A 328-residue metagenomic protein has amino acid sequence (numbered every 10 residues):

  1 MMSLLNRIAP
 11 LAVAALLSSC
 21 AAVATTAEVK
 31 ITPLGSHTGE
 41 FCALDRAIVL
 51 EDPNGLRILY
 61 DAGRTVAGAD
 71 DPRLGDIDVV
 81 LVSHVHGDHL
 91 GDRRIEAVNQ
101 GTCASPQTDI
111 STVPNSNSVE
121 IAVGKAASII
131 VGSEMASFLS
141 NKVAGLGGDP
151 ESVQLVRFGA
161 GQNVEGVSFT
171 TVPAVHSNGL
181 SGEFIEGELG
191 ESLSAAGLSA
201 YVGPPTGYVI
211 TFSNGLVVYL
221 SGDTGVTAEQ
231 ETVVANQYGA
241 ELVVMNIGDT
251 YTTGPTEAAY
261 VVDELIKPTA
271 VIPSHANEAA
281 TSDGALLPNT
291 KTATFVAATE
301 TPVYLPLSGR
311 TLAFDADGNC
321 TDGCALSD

Functional and structural regions predicted by a protein language model:
M1-L11: Bacterial N-terminal signal peptides that target proteins for export
T25-R73, L155-A235, A313-D328: Core dinuclear metal-dependent hydrolase active-site scaffold
L34-H37, Y60-G63, S83-H86, G132-E134 (+5 more regions): Active-site-proximal beta-strand/loop segments in catalytic clefts of secreted hydrolases
G39-L44, V66-A67, H86-G91, M135-L139 (+6 more regions): Active-site environment of divalent metal-dependent phosphoester hydrolases
G55-L59, G63-V131, S137-F138, G145-D149 (+2 more regions): Active-site metal-binding motif and surrounding structural segment of the metallo-beta-lactamase
I121-I130, E134-Q162, A259-D328: Binuclear metal-ion centers of metallo-dependent hydrolases, dominated by the metallo-beta-lactamase
